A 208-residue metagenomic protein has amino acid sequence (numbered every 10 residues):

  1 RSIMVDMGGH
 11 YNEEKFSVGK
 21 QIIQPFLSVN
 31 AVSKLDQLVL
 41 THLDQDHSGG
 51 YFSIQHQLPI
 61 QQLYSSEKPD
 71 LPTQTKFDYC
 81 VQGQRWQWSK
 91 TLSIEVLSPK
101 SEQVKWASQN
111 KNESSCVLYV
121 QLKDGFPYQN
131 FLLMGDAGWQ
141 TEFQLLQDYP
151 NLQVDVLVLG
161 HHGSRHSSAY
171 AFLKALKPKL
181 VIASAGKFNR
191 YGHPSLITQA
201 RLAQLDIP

Functional and structural regions predicted by a protein language model:
R1-P208: Non-globular, low-confidence helical/coil segments that flank catalytic cores
